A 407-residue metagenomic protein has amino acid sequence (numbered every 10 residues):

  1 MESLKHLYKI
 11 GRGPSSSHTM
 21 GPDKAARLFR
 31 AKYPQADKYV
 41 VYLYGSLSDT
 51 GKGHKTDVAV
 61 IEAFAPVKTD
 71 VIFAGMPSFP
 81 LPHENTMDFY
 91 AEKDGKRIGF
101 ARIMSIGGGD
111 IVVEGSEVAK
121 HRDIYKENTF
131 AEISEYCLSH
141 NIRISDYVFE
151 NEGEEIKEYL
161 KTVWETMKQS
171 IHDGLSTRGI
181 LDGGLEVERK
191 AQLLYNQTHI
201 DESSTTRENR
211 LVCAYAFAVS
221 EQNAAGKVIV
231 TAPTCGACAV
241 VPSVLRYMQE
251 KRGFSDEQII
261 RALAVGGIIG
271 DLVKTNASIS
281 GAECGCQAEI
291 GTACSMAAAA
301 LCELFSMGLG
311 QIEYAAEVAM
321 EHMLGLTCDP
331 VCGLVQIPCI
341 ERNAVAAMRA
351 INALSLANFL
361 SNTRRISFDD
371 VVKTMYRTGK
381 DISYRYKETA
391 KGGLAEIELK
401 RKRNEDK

Functional and structural regions predicted by a protein language model:
E2-K9, D23-L47, G53-H54, G75 (+10 more regions): Non-transmembrane, aqueous-exposed alpha-helical and coiled segments at domain scale
Y8-L28, A225-V244, C286-C294: Conserved phosphate/anionic-ligand binding catalytic regions in large, soluble enzymes, centered on
T19-K32, P242-G253, A298-S306: Alpha-helical support elements that line or immediately flank enzyme active sites and cofactor-binding pockets
G51-T56, R102, G115, V244 (+2 more regions): Short acidic, glycine/serine/threonine-rich loops at helix termini
A63, T69-E202, R210-L211: C-terminal regulatory domains involved in ligand/effector binding and gene-expression control
K168-G285, G393-K407: Accessory "access/gating" subregions that flank catalytic or transport cores
A214, A218, A239-Q249, A264-D271 (+3 more regions): Contiguous, well-ordered alpha-helical segments that form the cores/surfaces of helical PPI scaffolds
L301-K407: Functionally critical mobile loop/hinge segments
